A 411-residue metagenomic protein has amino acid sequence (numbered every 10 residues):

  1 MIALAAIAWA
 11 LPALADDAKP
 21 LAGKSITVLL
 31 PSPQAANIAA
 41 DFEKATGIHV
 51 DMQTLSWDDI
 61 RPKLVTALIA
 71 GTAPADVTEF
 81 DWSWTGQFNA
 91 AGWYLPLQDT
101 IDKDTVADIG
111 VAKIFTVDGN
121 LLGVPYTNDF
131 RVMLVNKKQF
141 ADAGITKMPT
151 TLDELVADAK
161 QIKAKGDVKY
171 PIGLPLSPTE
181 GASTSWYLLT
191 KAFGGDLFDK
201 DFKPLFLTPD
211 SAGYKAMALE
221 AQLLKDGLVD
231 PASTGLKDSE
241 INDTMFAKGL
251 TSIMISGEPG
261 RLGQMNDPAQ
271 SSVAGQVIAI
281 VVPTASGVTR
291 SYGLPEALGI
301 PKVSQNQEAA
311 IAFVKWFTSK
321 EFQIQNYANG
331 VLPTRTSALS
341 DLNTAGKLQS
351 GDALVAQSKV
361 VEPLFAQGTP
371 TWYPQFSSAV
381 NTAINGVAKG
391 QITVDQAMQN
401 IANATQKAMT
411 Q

Functional and structural regions predicted by a protein language model:
D17-P20, D81-V132, A182, A274-I280 (+2 more regions): Hinge/lid segment of periplasmic solute-binding proteins
K19-G23, Q98-I109, G173-T179, G195-K215 (+4 more regions): Short, solvent-exposed loop/beta-turn-alpha elements that line the ligand-binding surface or hinge of extracytoplasmic
K19-P20, V50, A141, A164 (+2 more regions): Conserved C-terminal helix/tail region of periplasmic/extracytoplasmic solute-binding proteins
T27, D41-I109, T116, K138-T150 (+4 more regions): Extracytoplasmic "Venus flytrap"/periplasmic binding protein-like
A45, A141-A143, A218-V229, N266-L332 (+3 more regions): Extracytoplasmic/periplasmic substrate-recognition and gating elements
L122-Y126, R131, V156-F206, T251: Extracytoplasmic/periplasmic solute-binding protein
D158-K160, K203-T234, V282: Glycine-centered hinge/linker elements that transmit conformational signals in sensory and ligand-binding systems
G275-I280, A328-A379, G386: Long, aromatic- and glycine/proline-rich binding clefts that accommodate carbohydrate-like moieties
